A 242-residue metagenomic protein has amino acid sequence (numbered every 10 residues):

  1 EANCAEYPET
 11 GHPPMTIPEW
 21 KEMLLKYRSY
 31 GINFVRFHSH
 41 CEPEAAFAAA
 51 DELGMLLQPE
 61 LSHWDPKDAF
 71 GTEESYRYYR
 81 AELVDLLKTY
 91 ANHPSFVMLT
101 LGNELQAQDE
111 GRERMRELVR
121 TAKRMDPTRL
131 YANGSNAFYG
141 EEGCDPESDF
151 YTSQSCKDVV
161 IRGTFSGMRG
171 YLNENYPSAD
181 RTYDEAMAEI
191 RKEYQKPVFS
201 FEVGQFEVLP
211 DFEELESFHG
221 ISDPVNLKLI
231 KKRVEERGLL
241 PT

Functional and structural regions predicted by a protein language model:
E1-P66, T72-M98, R112, E235-T242: Active-site-adjacent substrate/metal-binding segments within catalytic domains of carbohydrate-active enzymes
C41-P43, H63-P66, N103-A107, A137-Y139 (+1 more regions): Solvent-exposed loop/turn segments at secondary-structure junctions within structured extracellular/periplasmic domains
F47-Q58, F70-V84, R114, R120 (+2 more regions): Aromatic- and acidic-residue-enriched segments that line the glycan-binding/catalytic groove of carbohydrate-active
A50, L99, A122, Y131 (+1 more regions): Conserved, mostly hydrophobic/aromatic
P59, N103, F201: Active-site flanking residues adjacent to catalytic metal/cofactor-binding acidic residues
L99, G163-T242: Substrate-binding clefts and catalytic carboxylate motifs of secreted carbohydrate-active enzymes
G111-M187: Polar, glycine-rich mid-to-C-terminal structural blocks that act as macromolecule-binding/assembly scaffolds
